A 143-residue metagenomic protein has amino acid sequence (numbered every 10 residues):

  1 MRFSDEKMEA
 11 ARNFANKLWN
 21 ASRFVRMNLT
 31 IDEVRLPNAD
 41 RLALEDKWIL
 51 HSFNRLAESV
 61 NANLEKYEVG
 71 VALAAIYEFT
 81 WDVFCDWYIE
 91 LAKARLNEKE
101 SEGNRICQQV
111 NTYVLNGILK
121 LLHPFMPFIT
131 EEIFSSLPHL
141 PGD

Functional and structural regions predicted by a protein language model:
M1-D143: Helix-rich, typically C-terminal accessory recognition domains appended to large enzymatic cores
